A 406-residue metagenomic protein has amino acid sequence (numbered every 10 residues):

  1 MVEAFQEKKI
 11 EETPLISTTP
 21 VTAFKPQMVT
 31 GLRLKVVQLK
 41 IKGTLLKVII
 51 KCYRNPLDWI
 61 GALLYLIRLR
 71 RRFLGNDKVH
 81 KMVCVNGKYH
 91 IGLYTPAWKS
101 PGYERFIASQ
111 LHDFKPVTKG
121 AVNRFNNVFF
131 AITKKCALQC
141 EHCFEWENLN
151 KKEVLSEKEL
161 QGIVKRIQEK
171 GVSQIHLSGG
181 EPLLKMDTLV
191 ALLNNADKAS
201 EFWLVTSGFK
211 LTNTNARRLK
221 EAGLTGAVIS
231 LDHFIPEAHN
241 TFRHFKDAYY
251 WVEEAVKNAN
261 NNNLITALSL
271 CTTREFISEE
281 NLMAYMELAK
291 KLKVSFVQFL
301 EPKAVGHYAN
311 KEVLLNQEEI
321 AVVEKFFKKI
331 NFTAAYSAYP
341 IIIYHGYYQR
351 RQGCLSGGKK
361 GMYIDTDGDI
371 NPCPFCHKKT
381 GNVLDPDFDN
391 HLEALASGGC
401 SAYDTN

Functional and structural regions predicted by a protein language model:
V2-C52, D232, E237, T241-G357 (+3 more regions): Radical SAM enzyme [4Fe-4S]-AdoMet core and its adjacent flexible, acidic and glycine-rich loops/tails across
R54-I91, T95-P96, S100-T214, A222: Conserved alpha-helical substructure of the radical SAM core
N126, G171-Q174, K198-F202, G223-T225 (+3 more regions): Short, well-ordered coil/turn segments that N-cap beta-strands
A131-T133, H176-S178, W203-S207, V228-S230 (+3 more regions): A cross-family glycoside hydrolase active-site/sugar-binding cleft signature
K135-E145, P372-F375, A402-T405: Local cysteine-cluster metal-coordination motifs and their immediate loop/turn environment, predominantly Fe-S cluster
D187, E301, P374-F375: Short clusters of small/polar residues that mark proteolytic maturation junctions
D369, F375-N406: Membrane-interface junctions of multi-pass transporters
